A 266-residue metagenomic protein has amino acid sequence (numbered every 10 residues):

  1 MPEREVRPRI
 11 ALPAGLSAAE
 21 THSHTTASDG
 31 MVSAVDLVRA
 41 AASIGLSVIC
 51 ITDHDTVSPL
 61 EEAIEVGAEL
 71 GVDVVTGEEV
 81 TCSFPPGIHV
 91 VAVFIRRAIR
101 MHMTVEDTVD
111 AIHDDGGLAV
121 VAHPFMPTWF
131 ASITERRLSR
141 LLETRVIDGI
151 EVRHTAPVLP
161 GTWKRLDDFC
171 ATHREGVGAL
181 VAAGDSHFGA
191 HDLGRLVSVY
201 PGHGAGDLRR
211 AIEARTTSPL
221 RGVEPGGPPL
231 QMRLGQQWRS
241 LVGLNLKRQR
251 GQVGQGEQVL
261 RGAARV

Functional and structural regions predicted by a protein language model:
M1-T21, T25, M31-R39, I44 (+6 more regions): Charged catalytic cores and adjacent phosphate/nucleic-acid-binding surfaces used for phosphate/nucleic-acid chemistry
V38-S58, G116-V120: Divalent metal-dependent hydrolysis catalytic cores, especially in the metallo-beta-lactamase
H54, P124, T155: Flexible loop residues that form catalytic and substrate-binding hotspots at small-molecule/glycan-binding clefts
A98-M101, E106-L118: Metal-dependent phosphodiesterase/phospholipase catalytic core, i.e., the His/Asp/Glu-rich active-site region
D115-V121, F125, G176-A179: Short beta-strand/loop segments at the ligand-binding rim of alpha/beta enzyme cores
